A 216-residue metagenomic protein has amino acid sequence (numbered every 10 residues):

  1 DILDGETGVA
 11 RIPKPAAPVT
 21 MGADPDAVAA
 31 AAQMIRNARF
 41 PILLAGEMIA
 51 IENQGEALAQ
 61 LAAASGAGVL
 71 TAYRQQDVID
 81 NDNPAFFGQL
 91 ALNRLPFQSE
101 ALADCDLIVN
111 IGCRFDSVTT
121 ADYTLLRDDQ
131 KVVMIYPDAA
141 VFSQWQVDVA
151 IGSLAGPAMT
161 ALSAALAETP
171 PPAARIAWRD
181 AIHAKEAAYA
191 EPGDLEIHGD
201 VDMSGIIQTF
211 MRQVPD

Functional and structural regions predicted by a protein language model:
D1-N37: Conformationally flexible catalytic loops at phosphate/diphosphate-handling active centers
I2-D4, A50-N53, D77-D80, D116-T119 (+3 more regions): Flexible loop/turn segments at secondary-structure boundaries
A10, Q33, A38, D129 (+1 more regions): Phosphate/pyrophosphate-binding active-site segments
K14-P18, P41-E47, I79-G88, I108 (+1 more regions): Short, basic, glycine/proline-bearing loop/turn elements
A16-G22, N81-R94, Q144-A158: Short beta-strand elements at the ligand-binding edges of bilobed clamshell
P18-A30, T71, L90-R94, D200-D202: A general structural motif
A31-G68, I207-D216: A short, flexible N-terminal coil/short beta segment enriched in small residues
E47-I135: Glycine-rich, anion-gripping cofactor-binding loops and their flanking helix/strand elements in enzyme active sites
